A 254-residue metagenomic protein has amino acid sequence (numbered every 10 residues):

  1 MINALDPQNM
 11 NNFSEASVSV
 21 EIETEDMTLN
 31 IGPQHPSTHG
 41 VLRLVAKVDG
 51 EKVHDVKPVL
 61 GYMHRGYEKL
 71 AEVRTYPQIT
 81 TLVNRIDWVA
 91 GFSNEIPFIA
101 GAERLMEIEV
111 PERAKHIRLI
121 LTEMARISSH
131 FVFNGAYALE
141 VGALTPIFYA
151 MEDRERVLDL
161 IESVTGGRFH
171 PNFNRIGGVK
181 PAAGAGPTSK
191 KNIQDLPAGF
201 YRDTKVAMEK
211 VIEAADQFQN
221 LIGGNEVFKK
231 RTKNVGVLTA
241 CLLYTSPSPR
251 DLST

Functional and structural regions predicted by a protein language model:
I2-S37: Short, Gly/Pro- and small/polar-rich lid/capping loops
I31-G135, E140, E162: Active-site- and interface-proximal helix/loop "cap" or "latch" segments in soluble metabolic and energy-transducing
F92, I96, A114, R118-L121 (+5 more regions): Conserved structured core elements
T122-K180, G184-K190, Q194-T204, M208: Aromatic-lined, polymer-binding surfaces characteristic of secreted/periplasmic polysaccharide-degrading enzymes
F169-V179, N220-N234: Short, surface-exposed recognition loops or helix-turn segments adjacent to catalytic cores
G199, D203-K210, A214-G224: Polyanionic/metal-chelating signatures
Y244-P249: Conserved small/polar residues in nucleotide/adenosyl-binding loops
L252-T254: N-terminal low-complexity segments that are often proline-rich with Ser/Thr-Pro
